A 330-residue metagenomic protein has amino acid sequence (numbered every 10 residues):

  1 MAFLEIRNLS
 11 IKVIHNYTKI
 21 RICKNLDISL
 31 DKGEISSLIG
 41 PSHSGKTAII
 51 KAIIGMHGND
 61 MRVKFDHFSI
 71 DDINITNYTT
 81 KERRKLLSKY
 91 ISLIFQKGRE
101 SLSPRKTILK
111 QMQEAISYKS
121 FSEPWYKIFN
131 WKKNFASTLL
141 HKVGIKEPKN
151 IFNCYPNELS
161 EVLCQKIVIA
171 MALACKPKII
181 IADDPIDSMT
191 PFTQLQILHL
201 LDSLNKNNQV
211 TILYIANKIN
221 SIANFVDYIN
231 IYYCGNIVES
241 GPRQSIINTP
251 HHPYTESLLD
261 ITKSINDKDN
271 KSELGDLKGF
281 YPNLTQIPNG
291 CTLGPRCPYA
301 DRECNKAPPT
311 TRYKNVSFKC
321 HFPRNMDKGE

Functional and structural regions predicted by a protein language model:
N74-S92, Y118, S245-P250, P282-P288: ABC ATPase NBD coupling module
K97, P104-F121: Q-loop/switch helix immediately C-terminal to the Walker
N130-N150, L259: Conserved ABC ATPase "signature" region
A174-K178: A short, proline-enriched helix->beta-strand linker immediately N-terminal to the Walker B motif in ABC-type P-loop
M189-K268: P-loop NTP-binding/switch modules centered on Walker-like glycine-rich loops
P242-E330: Charged, flexible cofactor/metal-binding loops and thiol motifs
